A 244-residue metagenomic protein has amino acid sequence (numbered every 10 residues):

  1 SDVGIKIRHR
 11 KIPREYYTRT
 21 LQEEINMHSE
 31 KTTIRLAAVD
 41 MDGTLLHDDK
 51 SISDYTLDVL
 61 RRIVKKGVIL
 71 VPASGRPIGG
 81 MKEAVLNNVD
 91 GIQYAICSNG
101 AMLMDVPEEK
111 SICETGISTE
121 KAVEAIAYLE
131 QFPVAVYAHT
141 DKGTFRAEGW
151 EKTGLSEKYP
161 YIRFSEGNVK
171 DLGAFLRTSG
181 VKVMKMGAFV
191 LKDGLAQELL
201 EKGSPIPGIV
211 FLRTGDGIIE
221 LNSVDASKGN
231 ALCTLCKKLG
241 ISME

Functional and structural regions predicted by a protein language model:
I7-N26: Short, Lys/Arg-enriched N-terminal segments with co-localized hydrophobic residues within the first ~10-30 amino acids
E24-R35: Extreme N-terminus of proteins, especially the signal/transit-peptide cleavage junction and the first residues
K31, N88-V89, G180, G240: Alpha-helix termination/capping residues and helix-transition junctions
R35-D48: Asp-based phosphoryl-transfer active-site loop
L36, Y94, E244: Hydrophobic "anchor" residues on beta-strands that sit immediately upstream of conserved functional sites
D54-S156: Active-site phosphate-binding/coordination module
Y128, F132-A135, H139-E244: Conserved acidic, metal-coordinating active-site core of Asp-based, Mg2+-dependent phosphoryl-transfer enzymes
